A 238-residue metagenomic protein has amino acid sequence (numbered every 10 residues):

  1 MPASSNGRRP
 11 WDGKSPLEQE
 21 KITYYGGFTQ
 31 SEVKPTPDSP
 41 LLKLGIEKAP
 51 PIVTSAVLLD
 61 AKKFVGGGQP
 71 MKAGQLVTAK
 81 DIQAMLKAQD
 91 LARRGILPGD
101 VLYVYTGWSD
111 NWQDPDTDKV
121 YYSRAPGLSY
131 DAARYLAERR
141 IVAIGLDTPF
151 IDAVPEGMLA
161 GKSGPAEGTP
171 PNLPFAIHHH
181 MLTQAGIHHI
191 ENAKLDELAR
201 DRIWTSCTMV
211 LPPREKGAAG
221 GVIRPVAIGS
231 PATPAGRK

Functional and structural regions predicted by a protein language model:
M1-K238: Active-/binding-site microenvironments in catalytic and ligand-binding cores
